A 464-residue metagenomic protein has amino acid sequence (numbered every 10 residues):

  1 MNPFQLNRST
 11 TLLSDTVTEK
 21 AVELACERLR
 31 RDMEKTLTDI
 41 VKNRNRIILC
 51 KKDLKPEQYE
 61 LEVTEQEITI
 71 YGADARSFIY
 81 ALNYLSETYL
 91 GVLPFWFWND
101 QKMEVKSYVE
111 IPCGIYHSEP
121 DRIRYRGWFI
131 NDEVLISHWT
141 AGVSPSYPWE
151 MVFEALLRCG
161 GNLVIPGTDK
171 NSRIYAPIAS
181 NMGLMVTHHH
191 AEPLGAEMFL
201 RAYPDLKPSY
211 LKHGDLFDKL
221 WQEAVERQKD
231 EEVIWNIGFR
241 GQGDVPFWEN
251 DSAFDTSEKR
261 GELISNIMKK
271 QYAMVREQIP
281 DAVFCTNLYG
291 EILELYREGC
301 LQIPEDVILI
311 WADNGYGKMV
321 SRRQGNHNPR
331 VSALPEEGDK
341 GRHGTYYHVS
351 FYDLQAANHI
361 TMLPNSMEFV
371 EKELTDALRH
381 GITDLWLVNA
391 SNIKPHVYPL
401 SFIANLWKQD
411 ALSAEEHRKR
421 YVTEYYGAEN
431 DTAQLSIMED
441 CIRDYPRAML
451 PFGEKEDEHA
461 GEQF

Functional and structural regions predicted by a protein language model:
M1-P120: Contiguous, structured surface segment used for ligand recognition
M33, D74, G160, L309 (+3 more regions): Conserved, mostly hydrophobic/aromatic
L93-L163, G341-G344: An acidic-aromatic substrate-binding cleft motif
E104-V105, R418-F464: C-terminal non-catalytic alpha-helical accessory regions
V105, V109-I111, K170-S180, P208-K340 (+2 more regions): Gly/Pro-rich turn-and-neighbor structural signature
S144-I174, I178-N181, M185-T187, D230 (+1 more regions): Catalytic domains of carbohydrate-active enzymes, especially glycoside hydrolases
E192-Q222, S257, K340-H348, S366-M367: Active-site-adjacent "subsite" loops/lids of carbohydrate-active enzymes
G243-E249, D339-N365: Active-site clefts of carbohydrate-active enzymes
